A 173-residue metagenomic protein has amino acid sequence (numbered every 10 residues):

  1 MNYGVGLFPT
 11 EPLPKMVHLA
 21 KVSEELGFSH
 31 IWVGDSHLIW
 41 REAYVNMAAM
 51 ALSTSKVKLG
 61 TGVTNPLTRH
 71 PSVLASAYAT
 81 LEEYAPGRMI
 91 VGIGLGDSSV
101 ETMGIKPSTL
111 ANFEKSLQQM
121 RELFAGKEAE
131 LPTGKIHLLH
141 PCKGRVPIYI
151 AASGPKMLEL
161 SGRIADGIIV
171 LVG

Functional and structural regions predicted by a protein language model:
M1-G62: N-terminal beta1-alpha1-beta2 module of alpha/beta enzyme domains
N2-P14, T64-P71, K143-S153: Active-site mouth loops of central-metabolism enzymes
P9, L13, W40, L67 (+2 more regions): Flexible, glycine- and charge-enriched loops at secondary-structure boundaries
E11, S36-L38, V63-S72, L95-S99: Acidic, glycine-rich active-site loops and adjacent beta-strand->loop/helix elements that engage anionic groups
L13, A20, K58-R69, Q119-E130: Solvent-exposed, charged interface segments at domain starts and junctions
K15-H18, E42-V45, S72-S76, L160-R163: Generic recognition of short, well-ordered alpha-helical segments
M16, F28-S29, L67-V73, S99-M103: Conserved N-terminal glycine/acidic-rich loop preference
A75-G173: Internal, glycine-rich beta/alpha segment that forms the wall or movable "lid" of small-molecule/cofactor binding
